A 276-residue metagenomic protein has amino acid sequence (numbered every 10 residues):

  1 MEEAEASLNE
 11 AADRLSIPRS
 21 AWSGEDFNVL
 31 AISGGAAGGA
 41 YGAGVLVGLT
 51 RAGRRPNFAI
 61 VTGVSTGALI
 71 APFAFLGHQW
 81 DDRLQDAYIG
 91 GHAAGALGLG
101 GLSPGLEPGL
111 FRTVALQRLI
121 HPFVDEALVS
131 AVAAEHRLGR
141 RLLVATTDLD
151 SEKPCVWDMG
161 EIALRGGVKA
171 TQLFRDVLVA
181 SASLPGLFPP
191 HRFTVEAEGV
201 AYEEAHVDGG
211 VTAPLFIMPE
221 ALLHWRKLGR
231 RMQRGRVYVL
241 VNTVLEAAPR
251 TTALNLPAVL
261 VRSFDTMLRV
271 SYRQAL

Functional and structural regions predicted by a protein language model:
M1-I60, F75-L276: Patatin-like phospholipase
A37, S65-T66: Active-site loop->helix "elbow" adjoining a glycine-rich segment at hydrolase catalytic centers
I70-F73: Hydrolases whose catalytic domains are alpha/beta-hydrolase-1, hotdog thioesterase, or metallo-beta-lactamase-like
